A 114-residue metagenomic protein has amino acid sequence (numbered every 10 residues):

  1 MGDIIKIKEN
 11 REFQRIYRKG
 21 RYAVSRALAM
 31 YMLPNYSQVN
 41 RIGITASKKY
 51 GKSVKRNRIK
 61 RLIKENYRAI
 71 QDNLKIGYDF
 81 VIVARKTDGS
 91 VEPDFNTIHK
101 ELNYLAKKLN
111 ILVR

Functional and structural regions predicted by a protein language model:
M1-R114: Positively charged, solvent-exposed patches that mediate nucleic-acid binding
